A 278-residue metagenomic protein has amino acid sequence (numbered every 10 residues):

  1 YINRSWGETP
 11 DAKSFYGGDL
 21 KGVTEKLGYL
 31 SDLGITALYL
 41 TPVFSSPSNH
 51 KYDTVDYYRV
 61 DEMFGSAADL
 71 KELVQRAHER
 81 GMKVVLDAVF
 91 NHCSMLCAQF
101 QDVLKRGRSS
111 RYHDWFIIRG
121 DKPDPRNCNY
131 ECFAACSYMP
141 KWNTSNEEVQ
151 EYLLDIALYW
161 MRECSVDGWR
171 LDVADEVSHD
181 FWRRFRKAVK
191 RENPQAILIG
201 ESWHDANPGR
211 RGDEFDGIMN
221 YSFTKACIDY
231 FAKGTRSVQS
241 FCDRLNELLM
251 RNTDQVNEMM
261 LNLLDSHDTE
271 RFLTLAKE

Functional and structural regions predicted by a protein language model:
Y1-K21, D53-A67, A135-Q150, D167-E176 (+2 more regions): The substrate-binding groove and active-site-proximal loops of carbohydrate-active enzymes, especially glycoside
Y1-K83, N91-C93, A98-D102: N-terminal structural segment of carbohydrate-active enzymes
D19, V23-K26, D69, L73 (+5 more regions): Alpha-helical packing segments of well-folded alpha/beta enzyme cores
L30, L40, Y57, A77 (+6 more regions): Conserved, mostly hydrophobic/aromatic
I35, V166, F215-D216: A structural motif
V74-R80, H92, C97-G107, R162 (+1 more regions): Active-site-proximal helices and loops of the catalytic beta/alpha 8
S94, A98-C164, R170, A174: Active-site-adjacent "subsite" loops/lids of carbohydrate-active enzymes
L248-E278: Active-site-proximal substrate-binding groove within the catalytic cores of carbohydrate-active enzymes
